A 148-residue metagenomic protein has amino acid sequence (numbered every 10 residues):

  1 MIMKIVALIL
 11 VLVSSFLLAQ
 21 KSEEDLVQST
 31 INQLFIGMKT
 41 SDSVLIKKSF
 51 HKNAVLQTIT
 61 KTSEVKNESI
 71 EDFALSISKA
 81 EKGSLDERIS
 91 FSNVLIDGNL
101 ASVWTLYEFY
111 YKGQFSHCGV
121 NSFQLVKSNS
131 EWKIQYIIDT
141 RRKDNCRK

Functional and structural regions predicted by a protein language model:
M1-I2: Short, Lys/Arg-enriched N-terminal segments with co-localized hydrophobic residues within the first ~10-30 amino acids
I5-S15: Sec-dependent N-terminal signal peptides
S14-V44, K48: Short, low-complexity N-terminal intrinsically disordered segments enriched in polar/charged residues
N32-I36, F50-T62: Short, solvent-exposed secondary-structure junction/capping segments
L34, I46, A54, V103 (+1 more regions): Hydrophobic pocket/interface hotspot
F50-K52, T60, T105-F109, N121 (+1 more regions): A mature extracytoplasmic/lumenal domain signature
E68-Q114: Surface-exposed, charged secondary-structure patches
C118-N145: Short beta-strand edge/turn micro-motifs at domain boundaries
